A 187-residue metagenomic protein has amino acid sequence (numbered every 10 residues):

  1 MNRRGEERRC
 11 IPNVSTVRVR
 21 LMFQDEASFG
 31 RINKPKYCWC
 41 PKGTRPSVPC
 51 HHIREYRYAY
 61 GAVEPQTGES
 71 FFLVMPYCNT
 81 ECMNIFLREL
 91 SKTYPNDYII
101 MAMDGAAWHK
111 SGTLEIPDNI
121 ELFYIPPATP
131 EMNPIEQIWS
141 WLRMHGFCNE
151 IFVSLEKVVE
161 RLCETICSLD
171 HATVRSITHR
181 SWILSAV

Functional and structural regions predicted by a protein language model:
M1-V187: Short functional hotspots at interaction and active-site rims
